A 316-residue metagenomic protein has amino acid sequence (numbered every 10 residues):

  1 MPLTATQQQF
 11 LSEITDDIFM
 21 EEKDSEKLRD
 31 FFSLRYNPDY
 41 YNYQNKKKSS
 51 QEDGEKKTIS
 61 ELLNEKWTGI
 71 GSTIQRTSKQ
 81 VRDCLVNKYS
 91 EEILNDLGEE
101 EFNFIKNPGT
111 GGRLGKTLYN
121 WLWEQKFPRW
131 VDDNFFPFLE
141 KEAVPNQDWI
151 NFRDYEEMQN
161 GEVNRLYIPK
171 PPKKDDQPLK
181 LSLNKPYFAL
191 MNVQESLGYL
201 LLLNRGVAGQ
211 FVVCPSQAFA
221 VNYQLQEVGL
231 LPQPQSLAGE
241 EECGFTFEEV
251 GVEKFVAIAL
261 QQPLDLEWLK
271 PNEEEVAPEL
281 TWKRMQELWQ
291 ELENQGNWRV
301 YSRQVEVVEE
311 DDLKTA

Functional and structural regions predicted by a protein language model:
P2-F188, Q194-Y199, L203-A316: Secretory-pathway glycoprotein ectodomains that are cysteine- and/or Ser/Thr/Pro-rich
